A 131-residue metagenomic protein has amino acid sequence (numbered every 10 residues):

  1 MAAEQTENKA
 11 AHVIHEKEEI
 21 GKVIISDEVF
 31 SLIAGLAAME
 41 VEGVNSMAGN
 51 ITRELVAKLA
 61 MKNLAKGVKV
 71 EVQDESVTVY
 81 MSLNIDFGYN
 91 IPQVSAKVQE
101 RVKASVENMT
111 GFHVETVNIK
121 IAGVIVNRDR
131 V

Functional and structural regions predicted by a protein language model:
M1-E40, A48, E54-V56: Terminal low-complexity, intrinsically disordered regions
A2-N8, A65-K66, N127-V131: A domain-level signal for the structural core that forms small-molecule/cofactor-binding pockets and catalytic centers
I24, I33, K69, T78-N84 (+1 more regions): Soluble periplasmic/extracytoplasmic beta-strand elements of cell-envelope proteins
R53-S82, V124-V126: Short edge beta-strands and adjacent turn/loop segments
E75, V79-A96: A short interface-forming secondary-structure element
I91-F112: Short, non-transmembrane amphipathic alpha-helical segments
T116-V131: Short, highly charged C-terminal tails/helix-capping segments
